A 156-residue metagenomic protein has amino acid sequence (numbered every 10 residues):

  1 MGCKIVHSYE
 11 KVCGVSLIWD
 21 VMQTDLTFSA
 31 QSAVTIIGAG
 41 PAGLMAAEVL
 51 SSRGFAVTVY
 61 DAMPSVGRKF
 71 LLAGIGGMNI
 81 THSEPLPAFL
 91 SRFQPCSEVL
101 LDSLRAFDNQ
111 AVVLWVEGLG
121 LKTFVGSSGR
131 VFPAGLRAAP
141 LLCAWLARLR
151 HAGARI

Functional and structural regions predicted by a protein language model:
G2-V34, S52-R53: Extreme N-terminal leader/targeting segments of oxidoreductases
K4, L71, G135-A139: Short secondary-structure transition/capping segments
S32-V59: N-terminal Rossmann-like FAD-binding beta1-loop-alpha1 element of flavoenzymes
M45, V49, P64, M78-I80: Mobile amphipathic helical/loop "lid" adjacent to a hydrophobic cofactor/ligand pocket
S52-I75: Glycine-rich FAD pyrophosphate-binding loop
G74-N79, L142-C143: Short, hinge-like loop/turn segments at secondary-structure boundaries
G77-V125: Glycine-rich active-site loop/strand segments that organize a redox cofactor
A106-I156: Feature captures the FAD/FMN-dependent oxidoreductase FAD-binding
